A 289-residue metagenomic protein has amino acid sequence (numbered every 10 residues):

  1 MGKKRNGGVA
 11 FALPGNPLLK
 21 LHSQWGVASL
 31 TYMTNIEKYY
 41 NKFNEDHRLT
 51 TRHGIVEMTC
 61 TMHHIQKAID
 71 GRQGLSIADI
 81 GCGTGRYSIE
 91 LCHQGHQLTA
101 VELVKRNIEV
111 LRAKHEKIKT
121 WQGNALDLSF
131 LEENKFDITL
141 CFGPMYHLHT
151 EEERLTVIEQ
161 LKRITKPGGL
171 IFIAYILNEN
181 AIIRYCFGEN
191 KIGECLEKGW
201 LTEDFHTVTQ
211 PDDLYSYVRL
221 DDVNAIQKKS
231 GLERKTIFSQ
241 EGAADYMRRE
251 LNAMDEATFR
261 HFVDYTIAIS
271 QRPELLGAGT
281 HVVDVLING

Functional and structural regions predicted by a protein language model:
L30-R72, R86, E90: Conserved class I S-adenosyl-L-methionine
G85-D127: Class I SAM-dependent methyltransferase SAM/SAH-binding core
F130-T139: A short acidic, Gly/Pro-enriched loop at the edge of an enzyme's catalytic core that lines a small-molecule cofactor
I138-E152: A short SAM/SAH-binding and catalytic strip from SAM-dependent methyltransferases
L155-P167: A short glycine-rich, Lys/Arg-flanked "PGG" loop and its adjoining helix->strand segment in the class I
F172-G199: Conserved class I S-adenosyl-L-methionine
L214-G231, I237: Short alpha-helix
T236-G289: A C-terminal cap/extension of S-adenosyl-L-methionine-dependent methyltransferases that defines the acceptor-substrate
